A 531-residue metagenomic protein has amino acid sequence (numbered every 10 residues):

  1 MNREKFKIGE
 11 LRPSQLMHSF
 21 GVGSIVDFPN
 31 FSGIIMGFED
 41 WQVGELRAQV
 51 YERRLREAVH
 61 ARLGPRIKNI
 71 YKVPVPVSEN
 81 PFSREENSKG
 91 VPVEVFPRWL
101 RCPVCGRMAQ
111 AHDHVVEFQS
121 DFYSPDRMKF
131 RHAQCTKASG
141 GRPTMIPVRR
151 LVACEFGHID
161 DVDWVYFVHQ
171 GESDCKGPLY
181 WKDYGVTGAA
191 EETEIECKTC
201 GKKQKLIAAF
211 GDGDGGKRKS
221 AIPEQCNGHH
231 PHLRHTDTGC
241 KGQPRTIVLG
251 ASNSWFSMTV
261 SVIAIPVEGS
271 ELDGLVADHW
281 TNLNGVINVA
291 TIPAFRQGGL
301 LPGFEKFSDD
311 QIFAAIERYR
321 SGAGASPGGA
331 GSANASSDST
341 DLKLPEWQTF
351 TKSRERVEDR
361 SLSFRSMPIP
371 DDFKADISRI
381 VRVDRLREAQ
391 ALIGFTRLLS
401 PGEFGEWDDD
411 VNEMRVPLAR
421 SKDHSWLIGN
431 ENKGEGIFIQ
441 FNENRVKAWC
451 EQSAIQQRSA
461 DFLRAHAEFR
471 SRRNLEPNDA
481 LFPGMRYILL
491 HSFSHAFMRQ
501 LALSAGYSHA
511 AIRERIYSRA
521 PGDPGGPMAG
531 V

Functional and structural regions predicted by a protein language model:
M1-V168, E172, P178-G185, H229-V531: Extended, well-ordered protein cores
P147, K205-A209: Contiguous, function-dense segments enriched for cysteine-driven chemistry and partner/ligand-binding capacity
T193-E196, G201-L206: Extended charged low-complexity segments that act as oligomerization/scaffolding linkers
G211-D214, C240: Extended acidic/polar, glycine-enriched regions that form or flank non-catalytic beta-rich accessory modules
D214-N227: Internal insertion modules embedded within essential enzymes
